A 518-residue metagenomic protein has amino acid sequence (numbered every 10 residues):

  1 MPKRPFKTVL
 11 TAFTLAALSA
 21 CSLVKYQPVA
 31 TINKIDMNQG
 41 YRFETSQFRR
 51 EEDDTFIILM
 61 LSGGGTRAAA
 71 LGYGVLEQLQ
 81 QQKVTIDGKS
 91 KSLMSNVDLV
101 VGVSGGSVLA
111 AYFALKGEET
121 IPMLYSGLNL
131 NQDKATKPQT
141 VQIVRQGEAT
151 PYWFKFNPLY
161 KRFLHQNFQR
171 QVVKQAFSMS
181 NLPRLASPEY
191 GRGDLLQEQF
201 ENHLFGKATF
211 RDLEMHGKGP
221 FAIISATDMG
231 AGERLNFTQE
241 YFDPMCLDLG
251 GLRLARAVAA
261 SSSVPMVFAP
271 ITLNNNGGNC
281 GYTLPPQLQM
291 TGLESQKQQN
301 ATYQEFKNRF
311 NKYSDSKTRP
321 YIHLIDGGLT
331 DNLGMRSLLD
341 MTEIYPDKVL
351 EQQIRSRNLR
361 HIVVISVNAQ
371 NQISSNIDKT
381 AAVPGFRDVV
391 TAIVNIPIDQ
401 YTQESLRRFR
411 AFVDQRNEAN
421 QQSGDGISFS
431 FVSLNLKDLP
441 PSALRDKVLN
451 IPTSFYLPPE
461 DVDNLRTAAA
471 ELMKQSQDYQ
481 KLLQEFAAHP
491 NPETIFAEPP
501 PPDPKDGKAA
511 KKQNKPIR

Functional and structural regions predicted by a protein language model:
P2-P5, C21-P122, K161-R518: Catalytic domains of lipid- and phosphate-ester/thioester hydrolases
R4, T8, L130-P138, F156-P158 (+1 more regions): N-terminal cationic leader/targeting segments used for protein routing and processing
V9-L10, S126: Short N-terminal leader segment in a subset of presequences, especially plant chloroplast and some mitochondrial
L10-A20: Bacterial N-terminal signal peptides
S19, I143-G147, S476: Hydrophobic alpha-helical elements and their junctions with loops/disorder across both membrane and soluble proteins
M123-K161: Short, C-terminally biased terminal segments at protein or domain edges
